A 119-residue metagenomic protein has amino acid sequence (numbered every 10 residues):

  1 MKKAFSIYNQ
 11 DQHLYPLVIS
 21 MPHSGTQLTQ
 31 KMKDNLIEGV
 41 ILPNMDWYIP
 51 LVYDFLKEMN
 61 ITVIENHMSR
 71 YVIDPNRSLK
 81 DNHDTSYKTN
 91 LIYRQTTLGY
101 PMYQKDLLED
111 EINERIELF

Functional and structural regions predicted by a protein language model:
M1-F119: N-terminal catalytic or cofactor-binding beta/alpha core of small enzyme domains
